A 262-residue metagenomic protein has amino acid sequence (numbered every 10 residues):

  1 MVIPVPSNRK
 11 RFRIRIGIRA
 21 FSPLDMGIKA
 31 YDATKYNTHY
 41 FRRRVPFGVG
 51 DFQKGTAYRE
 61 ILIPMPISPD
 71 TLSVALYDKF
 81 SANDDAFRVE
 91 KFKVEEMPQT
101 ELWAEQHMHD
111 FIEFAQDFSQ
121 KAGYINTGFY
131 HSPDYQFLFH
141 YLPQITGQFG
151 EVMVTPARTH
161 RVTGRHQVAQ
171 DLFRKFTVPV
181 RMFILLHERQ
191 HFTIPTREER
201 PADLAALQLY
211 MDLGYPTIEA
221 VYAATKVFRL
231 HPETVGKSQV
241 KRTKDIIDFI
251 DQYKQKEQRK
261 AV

Functional and structural regions predicted by a protein language model:
M1-Q144, A261: A metal-dependent hydrolase signature that marks the N-terminal structural subdomain at the beginning of catalytic folds
E96-Q106, Q170-F173, Q190-R197, V235: Second-shell loop/turn segments in exported
M108, I112-Q116, L186, E199 (+3 more regions): Extracytoplasmic/secreted envelope proteins and their assembly/folding machinery, especially bacterial periplasmic
A122-Y135, I194-E198, L213-T225: Surface-exposed patches in mature extracellular/periplasmic domains of secreted proteins
Y141-V178, R189-F192: Active-site scaffold of zinc-dependent metalloenzymes
L172-K175, E188-P201, A205-T217: Catalytic Zn2+-binding segment of zinc metalloproteases
T177-F183, Y222: Alpha-helical scaffolds flanking conserved acidic
L213-V262: Long, well-structured alpha-helical subdomains associated with metal-dependent extracellular/ecto-lumenal hydrolases
